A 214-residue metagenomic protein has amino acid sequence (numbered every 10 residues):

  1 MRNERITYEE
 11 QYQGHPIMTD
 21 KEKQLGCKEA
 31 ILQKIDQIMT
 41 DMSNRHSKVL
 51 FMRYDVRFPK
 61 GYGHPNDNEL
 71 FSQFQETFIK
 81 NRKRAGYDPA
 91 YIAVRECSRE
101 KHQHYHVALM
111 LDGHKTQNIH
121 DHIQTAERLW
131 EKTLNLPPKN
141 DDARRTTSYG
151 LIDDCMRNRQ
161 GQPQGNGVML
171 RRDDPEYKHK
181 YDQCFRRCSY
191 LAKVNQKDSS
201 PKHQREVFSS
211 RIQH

Functional and structural regions predicted by a protein language model:
M1-H46, G113-H214: Catalytic "initiation/cleavage/transfer" segments centered on a nucleophilic residue and adjacent nucleic-acid-engaging
D36-C97: Signature for HUH/AEP ssDNA processing cores
M52, V56, Y105-L111, A126: Generic hydrophobic secondary-structure signal
G61-G63, E100-K101, T116-Q117: Eukaryotic short linear interaction motifs
G63-N68, Q103-Y105, D121, H203: Generic alpha-helix signal with a bias toward terminal, lower-confidence helices and secondary-structure junctions
I92-H114: Histidine-centered divalent-metal-coordination microenvironment in nucleic-acid enzymes
